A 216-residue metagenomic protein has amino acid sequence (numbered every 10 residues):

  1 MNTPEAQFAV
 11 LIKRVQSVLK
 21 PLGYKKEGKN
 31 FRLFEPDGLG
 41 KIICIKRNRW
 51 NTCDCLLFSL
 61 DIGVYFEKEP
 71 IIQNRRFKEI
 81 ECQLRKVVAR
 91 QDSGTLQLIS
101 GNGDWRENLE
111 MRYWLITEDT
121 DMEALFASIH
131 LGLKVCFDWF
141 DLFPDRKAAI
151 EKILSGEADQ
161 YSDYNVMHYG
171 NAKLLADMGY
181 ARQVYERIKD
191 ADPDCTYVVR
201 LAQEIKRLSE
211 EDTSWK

Functional and structural regions predicted by a protein language model:
M1-E5, L33-K216: Intrinsically disordered, low-complexity regulatory regions enriched in serine/threonine/proline and acidic residues
E5-K26: Amphipathic alpha-helical segments
